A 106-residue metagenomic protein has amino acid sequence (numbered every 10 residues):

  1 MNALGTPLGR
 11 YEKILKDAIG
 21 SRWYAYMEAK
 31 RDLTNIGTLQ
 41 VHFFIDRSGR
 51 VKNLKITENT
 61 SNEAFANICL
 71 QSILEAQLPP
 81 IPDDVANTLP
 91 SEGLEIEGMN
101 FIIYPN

Functional and structural regions predicted by a protein language model:
M1-I14, A18-G20, Y24, E28-R31: Intrinsic-disorder/low-complexity signature in envelope-associated proteins
N2, D17-Y24, D46-E58, N67-N106: Conserved "boundary/linchpin" sites in short secondary-structure elements
A29-D32, A86-T88: Short, solvent-exposed loop/turn elements at beta->coil junctions and helix N-caps that rim active or binding pockets
T34-L39: Short, small/polar residue-rich loop motifs at catalytic or cofactor-binding pockets
